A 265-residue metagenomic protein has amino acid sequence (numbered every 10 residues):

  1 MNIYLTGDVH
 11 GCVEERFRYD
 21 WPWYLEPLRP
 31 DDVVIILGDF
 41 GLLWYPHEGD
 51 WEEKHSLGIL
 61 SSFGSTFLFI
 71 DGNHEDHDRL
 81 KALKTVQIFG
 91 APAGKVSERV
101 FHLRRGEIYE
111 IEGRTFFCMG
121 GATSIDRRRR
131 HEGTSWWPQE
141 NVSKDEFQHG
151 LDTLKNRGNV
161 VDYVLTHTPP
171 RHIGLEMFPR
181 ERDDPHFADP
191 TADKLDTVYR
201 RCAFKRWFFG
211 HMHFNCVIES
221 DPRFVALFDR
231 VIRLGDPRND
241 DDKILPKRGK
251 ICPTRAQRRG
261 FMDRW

Functional and structural regions predicted by a protein language model:
M1-Y4, E107-C118, Y163, S220-F224: Beta-strand-turn-beta hairpins that frame and shape the catalytic cleft of phosphate-ester-processing enzymes
L5-G7, V34-D39, T66-H74, L103-R104 (+3 more regions): Active-site neighborhood of phospho(di)ester-bond hydrolases with catalytic His/Asp-centered motifs
T6, C12-E110, T191-A192: Core catalytic region of metal-dependent phosphoesterases/phosphodiesterases, especially metallo-beta-lactamase-like
H10-R16, G41-Y45, N73-K81, Y109 (+3 more regions): Active-site environment of divalent metal-dependent phosphoester hydrolases
R29-D31, G64, G113, G158-V161 (+1 more regions): A general structural motif
L68-I70, G94, E98, H172-C252: Conserved beta-sheet core of the metallophosphoesterase superfamily
E98, E112-D189: Active-site-proximal loop/helix segment associated with metal-binding centers of metalloenzymes
P246-W265: A short C-terminal boundary segment appended to hydrolase-like catalytic domains
